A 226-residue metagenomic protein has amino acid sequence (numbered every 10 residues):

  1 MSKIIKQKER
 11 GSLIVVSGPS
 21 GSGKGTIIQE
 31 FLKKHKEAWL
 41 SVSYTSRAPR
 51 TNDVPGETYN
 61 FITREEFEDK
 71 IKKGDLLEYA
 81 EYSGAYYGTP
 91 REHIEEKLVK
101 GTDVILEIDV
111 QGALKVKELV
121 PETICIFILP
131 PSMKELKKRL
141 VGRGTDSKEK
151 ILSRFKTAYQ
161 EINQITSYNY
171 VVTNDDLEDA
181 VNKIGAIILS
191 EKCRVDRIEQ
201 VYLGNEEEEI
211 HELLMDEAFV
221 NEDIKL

Functional and structural regions predicted by a protein language model:
M1-L13: Extreme N-terminal, non-catalytic leader segments that precede Walker-type/kinase nucleotide-binding cores
S2-I4, Q160-L226: NTP-dependent small-molecule kinase module
S17-P19: P-loop (Walker A) phosphate-binding loop of NTP-binding proteins
K24: Conserved lysine of the Walker
I27-I28: Post-Walker A alpha-helix
L32-S41: Post-Walker A helix-loop "phosphate-sensing" segment adjacent to the P-loop in P-loop NTPases
S43-V104, Q111-L114: ATP-dependent small-molecule kinase phosphotransfer cores that center on conserved nucleotide phosphate-binding segments
V104-D109, E118-G142, T173-N174: Conserved phosphate-donor/acceptor-positioning beta-strand/loop module used by diverse small-molecule
